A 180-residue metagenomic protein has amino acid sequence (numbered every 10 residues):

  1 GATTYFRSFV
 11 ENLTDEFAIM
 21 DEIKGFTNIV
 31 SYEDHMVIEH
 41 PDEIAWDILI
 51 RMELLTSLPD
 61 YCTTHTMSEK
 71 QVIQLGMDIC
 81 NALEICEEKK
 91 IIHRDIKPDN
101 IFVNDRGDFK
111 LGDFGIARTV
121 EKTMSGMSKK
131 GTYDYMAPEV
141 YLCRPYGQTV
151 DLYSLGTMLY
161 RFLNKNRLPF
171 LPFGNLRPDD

Functional and structural regions predicted by a protein language model:
S31-W46: Short beta-strand micro-motifs within the conserved protein kinase catalytic domain, predominantly in the N-lobe
E43-S57: Conserved short submotifs of the Hanks-type protein kinase catalytic core that shape the nucleotide-binding pocket
L75-G76: Activation segment signature within eukaryotic-like protein kinase domains
E87-V103: Catalytic-loop of the protein kinase fold
G126-E139: Conserved activation segment of eukaryotic-like protein kinases, specifically the C-terminal portion of the activation
E139-T149: Conserved end of the kinase activation segment
